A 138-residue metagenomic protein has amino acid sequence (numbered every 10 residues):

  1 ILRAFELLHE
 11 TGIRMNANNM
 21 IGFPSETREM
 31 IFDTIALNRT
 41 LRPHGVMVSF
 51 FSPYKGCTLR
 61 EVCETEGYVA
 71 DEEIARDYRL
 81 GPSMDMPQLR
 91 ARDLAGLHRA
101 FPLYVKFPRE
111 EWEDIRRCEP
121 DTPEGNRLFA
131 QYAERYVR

Functional and structural regions predicted by a protein language model:
I1-F129: A structural motif corresponding to the C-terminal lobe/cap of the Radical SAM core domain
A133-R138: C-terminal accessory extensions appended to soluble enzyme cores
